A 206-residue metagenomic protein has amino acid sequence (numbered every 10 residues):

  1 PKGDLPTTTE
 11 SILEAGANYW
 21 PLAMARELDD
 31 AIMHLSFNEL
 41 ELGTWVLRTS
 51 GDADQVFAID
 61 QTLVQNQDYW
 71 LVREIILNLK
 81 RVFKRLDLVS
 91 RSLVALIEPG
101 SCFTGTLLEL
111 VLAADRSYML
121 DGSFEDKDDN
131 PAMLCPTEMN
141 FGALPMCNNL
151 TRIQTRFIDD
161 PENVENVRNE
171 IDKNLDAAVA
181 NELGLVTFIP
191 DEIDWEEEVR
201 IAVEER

Functional and structural regions predicted by a protein language model:
P1, P21-W70, E74-L96, G122-E125: A structural preference for short, pocket-lining loop segments at secondary-structure junctions
P1-T7: Short beta-strand/loop segment at the start of cytosolic alpha/beta domains
E10-E14, I193: NAD(P)-dependent dehydrogenase/reductase Rossmann-like domain
E14-A15, D60-Q67, E109-A113: Short secondary-structure boundary/capping segments
E14-L22: Short, cationic low-complexity segments
V72-R206: Conserved catalytic cores of soluble enzyme domains, especially glycine-rich substrate-binding beta-alpha loops
